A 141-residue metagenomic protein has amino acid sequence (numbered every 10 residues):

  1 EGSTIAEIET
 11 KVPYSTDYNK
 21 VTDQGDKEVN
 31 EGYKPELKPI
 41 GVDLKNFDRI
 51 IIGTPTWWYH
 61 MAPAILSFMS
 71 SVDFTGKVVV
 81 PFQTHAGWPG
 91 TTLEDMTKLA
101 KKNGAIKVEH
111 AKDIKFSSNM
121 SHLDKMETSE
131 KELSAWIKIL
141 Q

Functional and structural regions predicted by a protein language model:
E1-I52, Y59-M61, L66, S70 (+2 more regions): N-terminal beta1-alpha1-beta2 submodule of the flavodoxin-like/Rossmannoid cofactor-binding fold
T10-P13, T56-H60, H85-P89, I114-N119: Solvent-exposed loop/turn segments at secondary-structure junctions within structured extracellular/periplasmic domains
D48-T54, V79-Q83: Short glycine-rich or small-residue beta-strand-to-loop segments that form or flank ligand, phosphate, metal/Fe-S
V80-F116, L123: Short, glycine-/small-residue-rich phosphate/pyrophosphate-handling segment
M120-T128: A short acidic/glycine-rich loop-to-helix N-cap element
